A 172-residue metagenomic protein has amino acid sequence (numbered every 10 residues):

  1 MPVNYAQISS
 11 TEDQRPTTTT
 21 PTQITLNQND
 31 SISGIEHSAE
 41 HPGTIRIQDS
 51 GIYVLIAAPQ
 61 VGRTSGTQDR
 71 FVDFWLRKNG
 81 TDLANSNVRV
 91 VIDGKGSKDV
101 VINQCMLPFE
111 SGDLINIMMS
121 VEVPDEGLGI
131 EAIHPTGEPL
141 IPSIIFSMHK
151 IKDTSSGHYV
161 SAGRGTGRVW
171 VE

Functional and structural regions predicted by a protein language model:
M1-E172: Extracellular jelly-roll beta-sandwich "head" domains, especially the C-terminal globular C1q domain
